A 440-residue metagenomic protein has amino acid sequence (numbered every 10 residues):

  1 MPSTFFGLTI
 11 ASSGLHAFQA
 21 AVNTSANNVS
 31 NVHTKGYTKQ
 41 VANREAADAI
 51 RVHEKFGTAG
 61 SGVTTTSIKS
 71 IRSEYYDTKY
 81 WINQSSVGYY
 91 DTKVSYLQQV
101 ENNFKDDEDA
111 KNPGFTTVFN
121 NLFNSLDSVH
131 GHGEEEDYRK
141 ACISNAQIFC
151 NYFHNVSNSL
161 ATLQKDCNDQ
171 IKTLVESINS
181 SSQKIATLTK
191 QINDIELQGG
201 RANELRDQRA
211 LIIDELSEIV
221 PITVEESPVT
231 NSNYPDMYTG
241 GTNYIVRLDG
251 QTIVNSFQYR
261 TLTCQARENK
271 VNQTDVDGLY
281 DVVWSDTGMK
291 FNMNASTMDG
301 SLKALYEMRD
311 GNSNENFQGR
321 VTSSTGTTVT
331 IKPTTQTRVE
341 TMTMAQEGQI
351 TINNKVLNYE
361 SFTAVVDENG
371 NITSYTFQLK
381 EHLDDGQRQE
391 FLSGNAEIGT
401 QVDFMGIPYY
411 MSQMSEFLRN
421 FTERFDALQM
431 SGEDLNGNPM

Functional and structural regions predicted by a protein language model:
M1-M440: Structural signature of extracellular appendage/secretion-system components
